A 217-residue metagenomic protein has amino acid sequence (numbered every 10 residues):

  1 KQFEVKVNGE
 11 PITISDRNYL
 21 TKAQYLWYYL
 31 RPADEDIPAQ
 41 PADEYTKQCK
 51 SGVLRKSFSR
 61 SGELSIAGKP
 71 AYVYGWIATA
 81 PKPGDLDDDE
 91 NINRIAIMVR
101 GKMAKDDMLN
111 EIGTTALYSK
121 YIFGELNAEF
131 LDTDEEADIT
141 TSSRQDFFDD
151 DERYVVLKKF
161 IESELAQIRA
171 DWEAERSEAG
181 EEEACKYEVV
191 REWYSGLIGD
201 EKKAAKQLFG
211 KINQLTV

Functional and structural regions predicted by a protein language model:
K1-A33: GHKL-type ATPase core
E10, R31, I37-Q40, K69 (+1 more regions): Intrinsic-disorder/low-complexity coil detector
D16, T21, A33, P41-D43 (+2 more regions): Serine/threonine-rich low-complexity intrinsically disordered regions
Q24-L54: Charged, glycine/proline-rich intrinsically disordered loops and linkers
E44-V217: Charged regulatory segments coupled to nucleotide-binding catalytic modules in large multidomain enzymes
